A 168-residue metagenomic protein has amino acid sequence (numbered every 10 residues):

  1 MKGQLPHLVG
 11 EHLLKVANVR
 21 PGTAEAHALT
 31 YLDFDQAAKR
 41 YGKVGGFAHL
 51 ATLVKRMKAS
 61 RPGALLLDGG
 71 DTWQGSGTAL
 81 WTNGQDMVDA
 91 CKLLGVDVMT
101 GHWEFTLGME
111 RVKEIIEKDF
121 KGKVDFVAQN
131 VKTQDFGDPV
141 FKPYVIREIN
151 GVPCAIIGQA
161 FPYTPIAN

Functional and structural regions predicted by a protein language model:
M1-N168: Acidic, metal/ion-coordinating pockets
